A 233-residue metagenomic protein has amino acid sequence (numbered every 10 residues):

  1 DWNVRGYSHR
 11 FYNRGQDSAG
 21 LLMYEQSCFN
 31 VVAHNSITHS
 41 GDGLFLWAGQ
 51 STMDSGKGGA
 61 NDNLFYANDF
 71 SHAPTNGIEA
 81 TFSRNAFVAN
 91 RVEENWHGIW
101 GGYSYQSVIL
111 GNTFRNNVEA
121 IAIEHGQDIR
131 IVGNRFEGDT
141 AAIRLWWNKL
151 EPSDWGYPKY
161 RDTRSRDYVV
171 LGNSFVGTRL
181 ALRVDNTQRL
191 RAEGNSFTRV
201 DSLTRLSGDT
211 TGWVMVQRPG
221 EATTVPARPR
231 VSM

Functional and structural regions predicted by a protein language model:
D1-A19, E25-C28, G41-W47, P74-T81 (+5 more regions): Short glycine/acidic-rich loop motifs that flank beta-strands on beta-rich extracellular proteins
W2-N3, N30, N35, N63 (+12 more regions): Consensus "Asn ladder" position of solenoid repeat domains
G6-L22, A48-G59, W147-R164: Intrinsically disordered, low-complexity Ser/Thr- and acidic-rich flexible linkers and loops, especially at boundaries
D17, D139, K149-W155, Y160-T163 (+1 more regions): Acidic, glycine- and Ser/Thr-rich low-complexity intrinsically disordered tracts in extracellular/secreted proteins
G20-L22, M53-A67, H72-N76, G98: Right-handed parallel beta-helix
L21, F29-N30, I37, D42 (+14 more regions): Solenoid scaffold repeats with emphasis on beta-solenoid/beta-helix
V31-N35, D54-S55, N76, A80-F82 (+2 more regions): Short, T/G/N/S-enriched strand-turn elements that build extracellular solenoid repeat scaffolds
S83-L110, F114-I121, I129, T187 (+2 more regions): Internal alpha-helical scaffold/solenoid segments in large eukaryotic proteins
